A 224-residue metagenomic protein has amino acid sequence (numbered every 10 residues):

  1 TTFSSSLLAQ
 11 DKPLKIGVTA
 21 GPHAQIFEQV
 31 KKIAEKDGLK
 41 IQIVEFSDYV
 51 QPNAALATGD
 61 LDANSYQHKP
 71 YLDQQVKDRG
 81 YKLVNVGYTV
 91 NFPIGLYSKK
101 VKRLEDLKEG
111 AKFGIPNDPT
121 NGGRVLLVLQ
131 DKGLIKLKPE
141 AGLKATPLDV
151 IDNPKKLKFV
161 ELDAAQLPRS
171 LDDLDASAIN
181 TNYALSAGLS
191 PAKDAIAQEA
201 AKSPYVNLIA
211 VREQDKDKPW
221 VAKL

Functional and structural regions predicted by a protein language model:
S6-K15, A34-E35, K40, L104-G110: Immediate post-signal peptide segment of exported/extracytoplasmic ligand-binding proteins
P13-K31, S47-Q51: Extracytoplasmic "Venus flytrap"
G21, E45-Y49, G59, N64-D73 (+4 more regions): Beta->alpha turn/N-cap motifs
I43-A54, A141-R169: Short helix-initiation/N-cap motifs at beta->coil->alpha
Q74-V86, K100-V101, D173, A178 (+1 more regions): Ligand-binding "clamshell"
V86-K136: A conserved helix-loop-strand patch within extracytoplasmic ligand-binding domains of the periplasmic binding
Y88-Y97, L185-V221: Periplasmic-binding protein-like
E109-A111, D217-L224: Short amphipathic alpha-helical coupling segments at ligand-binding clamshell hinges and other catalytic/signaling
